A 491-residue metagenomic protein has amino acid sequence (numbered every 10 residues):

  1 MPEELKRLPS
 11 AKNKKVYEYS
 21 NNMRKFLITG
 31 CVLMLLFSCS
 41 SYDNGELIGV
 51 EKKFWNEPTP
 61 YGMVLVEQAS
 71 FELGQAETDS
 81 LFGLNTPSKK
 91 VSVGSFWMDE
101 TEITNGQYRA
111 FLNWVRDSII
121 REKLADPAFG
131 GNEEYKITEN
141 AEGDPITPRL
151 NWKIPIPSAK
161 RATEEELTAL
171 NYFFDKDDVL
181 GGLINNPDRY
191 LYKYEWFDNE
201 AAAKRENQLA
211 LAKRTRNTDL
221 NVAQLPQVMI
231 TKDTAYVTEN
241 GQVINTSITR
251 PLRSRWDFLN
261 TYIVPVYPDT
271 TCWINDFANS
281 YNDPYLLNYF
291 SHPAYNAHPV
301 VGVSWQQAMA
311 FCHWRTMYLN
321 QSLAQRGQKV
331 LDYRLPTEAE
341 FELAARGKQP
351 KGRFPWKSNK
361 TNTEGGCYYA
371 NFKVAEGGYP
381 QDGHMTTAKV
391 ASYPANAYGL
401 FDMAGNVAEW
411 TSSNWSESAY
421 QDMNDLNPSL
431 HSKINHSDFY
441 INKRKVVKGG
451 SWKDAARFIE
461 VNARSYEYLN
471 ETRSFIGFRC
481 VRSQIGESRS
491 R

Functional and structural regions predicted by a protein language model:
M1-N22: N-terminal amphipathic/basic-hydrophobic helices that include classical n-h-c signal peptides and signal-anchor
R24-T29: Sec-dependent signal peptide recognition, specifically the positively charged N-region followed immediately by
F37-S38: C-terminal motif of bacterial Sec signal peptides marking the signal peptidase cleavage site
D43-N44, L65-V66, E72, E77 (+9 more regions): Functional-site microenvironments in short loops/helix caps that host divalent-cation chemistry
E46-E72: Post-signal peptide N-terminal segment of mature Sec-exported envelope proteins
S80, S118, P145, D233-T234 (+3 more regions): Coil residues (strongly favoring Ser/Thr
D126-S247: Non-catalytic, alpha-helical, charged scaffold/linker segments that couple or flank catalytic or architectural cores
S474-S490: Short, structured beta-strand segments at or near domain termini in extracellular proteins/domains
